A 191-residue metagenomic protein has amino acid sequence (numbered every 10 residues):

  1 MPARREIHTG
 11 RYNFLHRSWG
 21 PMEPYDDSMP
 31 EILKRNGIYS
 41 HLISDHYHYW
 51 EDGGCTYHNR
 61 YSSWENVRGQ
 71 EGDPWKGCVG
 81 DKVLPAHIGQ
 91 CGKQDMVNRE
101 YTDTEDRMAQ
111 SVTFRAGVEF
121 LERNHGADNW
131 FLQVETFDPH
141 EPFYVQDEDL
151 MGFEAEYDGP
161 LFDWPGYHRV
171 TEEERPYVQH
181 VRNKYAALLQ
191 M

Functional and structural regions predicted by a protein language model:
M1-M191: Catalytic domains that recognize anionic headgroups
